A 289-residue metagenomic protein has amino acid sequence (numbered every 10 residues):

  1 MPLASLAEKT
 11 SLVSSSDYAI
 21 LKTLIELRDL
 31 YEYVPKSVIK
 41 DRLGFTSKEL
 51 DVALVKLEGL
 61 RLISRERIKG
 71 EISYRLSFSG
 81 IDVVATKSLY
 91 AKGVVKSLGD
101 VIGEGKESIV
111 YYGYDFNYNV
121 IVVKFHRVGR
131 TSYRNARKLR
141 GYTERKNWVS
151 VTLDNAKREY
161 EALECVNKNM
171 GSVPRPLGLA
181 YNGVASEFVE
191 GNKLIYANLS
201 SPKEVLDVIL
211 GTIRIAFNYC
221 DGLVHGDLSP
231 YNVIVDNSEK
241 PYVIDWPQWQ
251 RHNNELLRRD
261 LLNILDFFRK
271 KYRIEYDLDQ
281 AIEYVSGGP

Functional and structural regions predicted by a protein language model:
A4-E8, D51, L60, S64 (+1 more regions): Conserved ATP-binding subdomain of kinase catalytic cores across diverse folds
T10-D17, R67-S88: Short, cationic-aromatic polyanion-contact patches
V13-R42: Short amphipathic alpha-helical interface segments
V38-S47, S150-V173, I195-V233, L265: Conserved kinase catalytic-core helix
G44-G59: Short amphipathic alpha-helical interaction segments
V55-G59, I68, S238, Q248: Residue-level detection of the helix-turn-helix DNA-binding "recognition helix"
S108-Y114, N119, V208-Q248: Active-site acidic catalytic loop and adjacent metal/ATP-binding pocket of ATP-dependent phosphoryl transfer enzymes
V205, Y219-C220, D236-P289: C-lobe/activation-segment region of protein kinase-like
